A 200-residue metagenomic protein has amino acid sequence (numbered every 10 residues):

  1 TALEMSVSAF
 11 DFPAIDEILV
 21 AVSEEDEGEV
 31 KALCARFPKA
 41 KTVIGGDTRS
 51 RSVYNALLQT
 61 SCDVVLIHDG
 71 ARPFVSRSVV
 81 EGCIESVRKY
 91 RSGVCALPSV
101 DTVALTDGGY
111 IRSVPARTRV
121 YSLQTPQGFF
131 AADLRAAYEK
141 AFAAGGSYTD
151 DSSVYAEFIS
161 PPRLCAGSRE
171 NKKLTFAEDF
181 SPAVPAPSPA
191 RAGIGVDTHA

Functional and structural regions predicted by a protein language model:
L3-C62: Conserved N-terminal catalytic core of the sugar/cofactor nucleotidyltransferase
D16-I18, R91-S92, P161: Residues at the starts of beta-strands that form the adenosine-phosphate
V22, E29-A35, T106-I111, S152-S153 (+1 more regions): Acidic-glycine-rich active-site phosphate/pyrophosphate-binding loop
V30-C34, C83, A183: Hydrophobic packing residues within well-ordered alpha-helices of enzyme cores
A40, D47-T106, Q124: Conserved beta-loop-beta/alpha segment of the NTase-like Rossmann-fold superfamily that binds/positions NTPs
T60, Y121-G193: Conserved alpha/beta core of the MobA/IspD/sugar-nucleotide pyrophosphorylase nucleotidyltransferase superfamily
L105-F129: Short, flexible, basic/aromatic active-site loop/helix in glycosyltransferases
